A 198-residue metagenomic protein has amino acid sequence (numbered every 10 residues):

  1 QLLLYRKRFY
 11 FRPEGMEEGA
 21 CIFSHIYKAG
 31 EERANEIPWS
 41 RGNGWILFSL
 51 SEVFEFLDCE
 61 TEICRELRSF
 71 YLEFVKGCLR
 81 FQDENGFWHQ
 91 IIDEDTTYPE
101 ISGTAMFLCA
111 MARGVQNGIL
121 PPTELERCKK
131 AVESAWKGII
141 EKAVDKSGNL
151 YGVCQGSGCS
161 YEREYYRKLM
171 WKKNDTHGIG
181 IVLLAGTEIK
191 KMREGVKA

Functional and structural regions predicted by a protein language model:
Q1-S24, R68-G86, K130-N149: Long, well-ordered core segments of solenoidal/helical folds
L3-E36, S51-C59, G180, L184: Active-site lining segments of carbohydrate-active enzymes
E17-G42, N85-M106, G148-K173: Carbohydrate-binding/catalytic loop surfaces
I37, E62-S69, E94-S102, T123-R127: A short glycine-/small-residue-rich loop at the edge of a beta-strand within enzyme catalytic domains
P38-E52, F107, V182: Alpha-helical bundle segments that constitute or directly flank the non-heme di-iron/ferroxidase center
L47-I92: Oxyanion-binding "anion nests"
P99, A105-A198: CBM-like carbohydrate-recognition segments
